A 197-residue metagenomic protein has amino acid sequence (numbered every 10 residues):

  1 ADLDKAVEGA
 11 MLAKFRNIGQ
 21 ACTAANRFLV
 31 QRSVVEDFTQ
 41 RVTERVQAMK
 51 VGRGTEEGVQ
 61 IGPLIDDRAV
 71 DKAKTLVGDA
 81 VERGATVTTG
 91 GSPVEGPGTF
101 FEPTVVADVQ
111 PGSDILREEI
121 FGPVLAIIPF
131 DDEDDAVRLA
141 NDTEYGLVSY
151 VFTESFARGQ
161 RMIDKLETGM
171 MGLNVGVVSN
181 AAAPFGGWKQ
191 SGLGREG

Functional and structural regions predicted by a protein language model:
A1, M11, K50, P93 (+1 more regions): Conserved C-terminal structural/oligomerization subdomain of aldehyde/semialdehyde dehydrogenase
A1-Q110, L139, L173: ALDH superfamily catalytic-core signature
